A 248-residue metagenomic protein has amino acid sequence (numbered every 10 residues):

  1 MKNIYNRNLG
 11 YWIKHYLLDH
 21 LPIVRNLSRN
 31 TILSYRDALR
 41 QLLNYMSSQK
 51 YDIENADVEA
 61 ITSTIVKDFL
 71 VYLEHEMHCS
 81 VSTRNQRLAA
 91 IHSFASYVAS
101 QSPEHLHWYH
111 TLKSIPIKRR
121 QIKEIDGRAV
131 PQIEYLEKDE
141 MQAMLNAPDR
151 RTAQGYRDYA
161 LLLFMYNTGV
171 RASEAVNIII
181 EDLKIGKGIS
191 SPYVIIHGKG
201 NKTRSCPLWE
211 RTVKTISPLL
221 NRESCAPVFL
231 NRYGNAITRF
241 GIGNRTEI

Functional and structural regions predicted by a protein language model:
M1-I248: Conserved catalytic core of the tyrosine transesterase superfamily
